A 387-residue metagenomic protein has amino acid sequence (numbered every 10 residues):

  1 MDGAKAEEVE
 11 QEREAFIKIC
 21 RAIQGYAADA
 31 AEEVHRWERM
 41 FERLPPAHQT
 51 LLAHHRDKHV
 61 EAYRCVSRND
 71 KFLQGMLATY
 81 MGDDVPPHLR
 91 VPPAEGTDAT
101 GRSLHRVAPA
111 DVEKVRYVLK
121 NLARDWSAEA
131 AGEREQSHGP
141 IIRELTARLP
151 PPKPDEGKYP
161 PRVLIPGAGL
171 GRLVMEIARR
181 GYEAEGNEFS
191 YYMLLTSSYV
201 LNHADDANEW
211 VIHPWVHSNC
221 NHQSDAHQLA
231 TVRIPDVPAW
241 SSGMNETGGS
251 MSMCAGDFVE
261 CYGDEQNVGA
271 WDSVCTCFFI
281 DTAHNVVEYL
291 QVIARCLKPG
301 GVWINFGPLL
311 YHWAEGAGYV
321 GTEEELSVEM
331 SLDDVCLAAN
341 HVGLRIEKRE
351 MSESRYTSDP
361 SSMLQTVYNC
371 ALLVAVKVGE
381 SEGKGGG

Functional and structural regions predicted by a protein language model:
M1-P152, N202-D225, E347: N-terminal accessory regions of S-adenosyl-L-methionine
L170-E183, S198: Conserved SAM-binding loop of SAM-dependent methyltransferases across substrates and taxa, primarily the Class I
L201-N267: S-adenosyl-L-methionine
V259-V274, Q365-V367: A short acidic, Gly/Pro-enriched loop at the edge of an enzyme's catalytic core that lines a small-molecule cofactor
D272-V286: A short SAM/SAH-binding and catalytic strip from SAM-dependent methyltransferases
V287-V302: A short glycine-rich, Lys/Arg-flanked "PGG" loop and its adjoining helix->strand segment in the class I
G300-W313: Conserved beta-strand signature within the Rossmann-like core of class I S-adenosyl-L-methionine
V342, S354-G387: Core SAM-dependent methyltransferase catalytic element
